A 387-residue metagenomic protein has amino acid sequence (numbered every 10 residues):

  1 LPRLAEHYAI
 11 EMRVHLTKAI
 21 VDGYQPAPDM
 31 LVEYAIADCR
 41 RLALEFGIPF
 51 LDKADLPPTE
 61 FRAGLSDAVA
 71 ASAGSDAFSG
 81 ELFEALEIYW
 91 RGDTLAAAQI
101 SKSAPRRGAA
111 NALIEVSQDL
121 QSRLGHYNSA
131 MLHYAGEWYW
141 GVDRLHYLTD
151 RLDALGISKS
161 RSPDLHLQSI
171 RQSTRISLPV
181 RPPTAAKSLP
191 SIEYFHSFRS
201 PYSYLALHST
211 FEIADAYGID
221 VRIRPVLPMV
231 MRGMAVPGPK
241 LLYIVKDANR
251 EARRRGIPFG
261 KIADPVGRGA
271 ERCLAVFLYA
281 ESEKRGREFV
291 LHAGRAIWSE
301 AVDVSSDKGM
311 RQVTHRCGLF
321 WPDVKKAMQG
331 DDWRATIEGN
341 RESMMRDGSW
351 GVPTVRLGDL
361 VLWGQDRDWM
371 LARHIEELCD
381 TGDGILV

Functional and structural regions predicted by a protein language model:
L1-E6, E84-R181, S191, L205-I213 (+1 more regions): C-terminal cap of thioredoxin/glutaredoxin-like
L1-I88, Y204-I297, G382-L386: Structural alpha/beta surface segment adjacent to cysteine/selenocysteine redox centers across thiol/disulfide enzymes
H15, A135, F195-S197, R224 (+1 more regions): Generic beta-strand/beta-sheet core signal
A27, G136, T184, F198 (+3 more regions): Conserved aromatic-histidine-acidic binding/catalytic patches
D55-P58, S103, F195-R199, A263-G267 (+2 more regions): Conserved strand-turn element in the central/C-terminal portion of the radical SAM core barrel that lines
A185-S188, G269: Short, flexible turn/loop "capping" segments at secondary-structure junctions
K187-Y202: Short active-site neighborhood of thiol/selenol oxidoreductases, capturing the structured segment around
